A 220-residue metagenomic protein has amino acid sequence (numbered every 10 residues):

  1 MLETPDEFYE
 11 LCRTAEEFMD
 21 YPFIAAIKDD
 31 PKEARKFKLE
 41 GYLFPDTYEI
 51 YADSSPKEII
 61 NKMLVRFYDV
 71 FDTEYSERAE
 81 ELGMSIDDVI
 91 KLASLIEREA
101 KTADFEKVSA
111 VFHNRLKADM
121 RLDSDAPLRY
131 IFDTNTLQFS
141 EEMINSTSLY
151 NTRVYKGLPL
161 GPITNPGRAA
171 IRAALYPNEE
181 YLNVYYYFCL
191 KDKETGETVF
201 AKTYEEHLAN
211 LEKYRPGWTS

Functional and structural regions predicted by a protein language model:
L2, T14-S220: Bacterial extracytoplasmic/cell-wall-associated proteins, especially those involved in peptidoglycan
D6-C12: Non-catalytic, structured segments within soluble enzyme domains
